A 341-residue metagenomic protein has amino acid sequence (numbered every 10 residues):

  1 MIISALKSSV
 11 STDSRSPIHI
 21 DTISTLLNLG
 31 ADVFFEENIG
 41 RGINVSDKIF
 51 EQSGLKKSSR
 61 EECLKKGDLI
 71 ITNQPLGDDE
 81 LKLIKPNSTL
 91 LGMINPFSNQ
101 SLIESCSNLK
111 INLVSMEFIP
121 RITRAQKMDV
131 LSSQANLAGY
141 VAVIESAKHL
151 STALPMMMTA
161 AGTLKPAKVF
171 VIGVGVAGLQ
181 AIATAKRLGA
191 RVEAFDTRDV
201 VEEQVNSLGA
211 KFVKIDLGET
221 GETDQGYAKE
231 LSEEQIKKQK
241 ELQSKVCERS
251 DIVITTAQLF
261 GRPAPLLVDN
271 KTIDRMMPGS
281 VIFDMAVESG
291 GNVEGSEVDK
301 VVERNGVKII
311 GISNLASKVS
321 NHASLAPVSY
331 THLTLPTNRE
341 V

Functional and structural regions predicted by a protein language model:
I2, S8, L81-A167, N314: Glycine/serine-rich phosphate-binding loop and adjoining beta1-alpha1 elements at the start of nucleotide-handling
I2-S105, L109: An N-terminal-biased, well-structured beta-alpha scaffold segment characteristic of Rossmann-like dinucleotide-binding
K7, T12-N28, F34-F35, T159-V246: Glycine-rich phosphate/diphosphate-binding loop of Rossmann-like nucleotide-binding domains
D13-P17, E80-L83, L259-L267, V293-E294: Glycine/threonine-rich flexible loop motifs
L55-C63, L76, T223-V253, A257-N270: A structured beta-alpha segment of the ubiquitous adenosine-cofactor-binding alpha/beta core
P75, F97, L137, G175-V176: Residue-level detector of alpha-helix initiation sites
S98-S115, I119, K271-M276, S280-G311: Rossmann-fold NAD(P)-binding glycine/threonine-rich loop
H332-V341: Single conserved hydrophobic/aromatic residue that forms the stacking wall/gate of nucleotide- or nucleobase-binding
